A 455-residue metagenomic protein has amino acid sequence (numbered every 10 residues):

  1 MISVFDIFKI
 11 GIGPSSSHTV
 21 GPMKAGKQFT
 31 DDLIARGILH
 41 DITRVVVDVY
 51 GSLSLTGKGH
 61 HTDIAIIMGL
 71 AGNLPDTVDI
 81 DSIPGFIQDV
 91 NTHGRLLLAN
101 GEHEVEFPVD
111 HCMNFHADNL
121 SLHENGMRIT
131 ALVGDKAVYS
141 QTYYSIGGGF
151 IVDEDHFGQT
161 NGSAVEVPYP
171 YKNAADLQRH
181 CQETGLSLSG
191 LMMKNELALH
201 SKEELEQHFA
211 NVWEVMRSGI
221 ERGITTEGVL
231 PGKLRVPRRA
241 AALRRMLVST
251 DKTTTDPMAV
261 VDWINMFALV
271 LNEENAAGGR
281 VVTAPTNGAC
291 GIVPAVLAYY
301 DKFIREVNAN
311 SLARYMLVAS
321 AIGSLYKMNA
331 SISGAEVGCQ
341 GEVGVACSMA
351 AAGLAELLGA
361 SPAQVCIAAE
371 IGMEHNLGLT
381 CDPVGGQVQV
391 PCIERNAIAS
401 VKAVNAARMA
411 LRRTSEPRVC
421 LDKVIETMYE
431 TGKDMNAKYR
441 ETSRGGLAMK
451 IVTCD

Functional and structural regions predicted by a protein language model:
M1-G13, R36: An N-terminal structural lobe/cap that precedes and organizes the functional/catalytic core across diverse proteins
I7, G11, I264-N272, Y315-G323 (+3 more regions): Short alpha-helical scaffolding segments that buttress acidic/His motifs in well-ordered protein cores
F8-G26, A277-V296, V337-C347: Conserved phosphate/anionic-ligand binding catalytic regions in large, soluble enzymes, centered on
S17-I34, P294-E306, A351-G359: Alpha-helical support elements that line or immediately flank enzyme active sites and cofactor-binding pockets
P75-T253: C-terminal regulatory domains involved in ligand/effector binding and gene-expression control
H200-G338, G446-D455: Accessory "access/gating" subregions that flank catalytic or transport cores
V307, V318, S324-A397, M409-R418: Hydrophobic alpha-helical bundle architecture
R418-D455: Extended hydrophobic packing segments that form well-structured cores
